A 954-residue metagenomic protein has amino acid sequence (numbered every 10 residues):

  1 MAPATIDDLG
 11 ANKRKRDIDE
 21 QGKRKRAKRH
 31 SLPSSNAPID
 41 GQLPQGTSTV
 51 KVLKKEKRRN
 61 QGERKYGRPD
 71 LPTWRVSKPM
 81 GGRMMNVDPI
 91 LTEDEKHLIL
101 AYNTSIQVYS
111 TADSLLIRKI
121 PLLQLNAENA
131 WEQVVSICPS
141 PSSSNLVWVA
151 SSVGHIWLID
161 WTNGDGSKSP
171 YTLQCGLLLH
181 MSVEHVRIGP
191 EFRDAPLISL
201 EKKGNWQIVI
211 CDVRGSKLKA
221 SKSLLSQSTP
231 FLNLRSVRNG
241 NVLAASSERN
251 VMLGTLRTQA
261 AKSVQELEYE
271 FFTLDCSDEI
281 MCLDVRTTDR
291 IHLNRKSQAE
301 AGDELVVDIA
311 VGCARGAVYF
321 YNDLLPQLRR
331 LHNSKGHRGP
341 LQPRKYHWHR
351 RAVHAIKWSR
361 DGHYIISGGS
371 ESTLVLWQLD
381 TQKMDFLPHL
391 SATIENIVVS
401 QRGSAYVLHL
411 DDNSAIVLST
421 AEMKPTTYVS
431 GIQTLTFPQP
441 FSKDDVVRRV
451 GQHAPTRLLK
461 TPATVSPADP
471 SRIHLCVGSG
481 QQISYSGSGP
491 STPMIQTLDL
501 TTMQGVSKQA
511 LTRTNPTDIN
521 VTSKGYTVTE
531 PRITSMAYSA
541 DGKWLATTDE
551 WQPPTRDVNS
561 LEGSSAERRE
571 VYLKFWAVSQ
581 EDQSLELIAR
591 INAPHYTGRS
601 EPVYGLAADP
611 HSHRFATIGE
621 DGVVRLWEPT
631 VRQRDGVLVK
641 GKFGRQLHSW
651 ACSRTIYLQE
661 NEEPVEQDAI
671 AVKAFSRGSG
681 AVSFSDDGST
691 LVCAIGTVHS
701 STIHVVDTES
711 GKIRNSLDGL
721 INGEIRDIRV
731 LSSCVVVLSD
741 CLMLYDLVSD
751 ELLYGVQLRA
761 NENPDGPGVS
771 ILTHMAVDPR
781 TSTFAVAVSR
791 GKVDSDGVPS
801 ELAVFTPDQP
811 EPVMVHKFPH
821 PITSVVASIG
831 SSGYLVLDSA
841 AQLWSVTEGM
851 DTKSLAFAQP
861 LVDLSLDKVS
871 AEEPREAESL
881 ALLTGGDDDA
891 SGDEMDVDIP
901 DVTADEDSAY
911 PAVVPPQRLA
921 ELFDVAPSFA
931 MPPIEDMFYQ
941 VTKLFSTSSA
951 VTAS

Functional and structural regions predicted by a protein language model:
A2-I366, S370-S954: Long, low-complexity intrinsically disordered regions enriched in Ser/Thr/Pro/Gly
